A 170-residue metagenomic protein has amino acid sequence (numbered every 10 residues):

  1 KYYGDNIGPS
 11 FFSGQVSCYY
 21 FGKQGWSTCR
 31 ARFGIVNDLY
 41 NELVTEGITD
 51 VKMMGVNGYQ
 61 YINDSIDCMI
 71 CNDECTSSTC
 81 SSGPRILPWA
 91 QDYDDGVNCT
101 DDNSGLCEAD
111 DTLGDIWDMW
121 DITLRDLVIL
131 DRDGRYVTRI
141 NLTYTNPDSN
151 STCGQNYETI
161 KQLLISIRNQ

Functional and structural regions predicted by a protein language model:
K1-S17, E42: A short beta-strand-turn-helix
P9, R30-Y40, Y157-L164: Extracytoplasmic/secreted envelope proteins and their assembly/folding machinery, especially bacterial periplasmic
S13-C18, E46-M53, G83-L87, T123-R125 (+1 more regions): Loop/turn elements at helix/coil->beta-strand transitions in domains of secreted/extracellular proteins
V16, Y20-W26, G58: Aromatic-flanked redox-active Cys/Sec active sites in thiol-based oxidoreductases, especially the WC-centered
S27-R30, Y61-S65, V97-D101, L106-W117 (+2 more regions): Extracytoplasmic/secreted cell-surface and envelope-processing proteins
T28-G83, D95-C99: Structural microenvironment flanking redox-active thiols in thiol-disulfide oxidoreductases
I70-L124: Short, internal strand/loop/helix patches that form the active-site neighborhood or redox-interaction surface
I122-Q170: Thiol-/selenol-based redox modules, centered on thioredoxin-like and closely related oxidoreductase domains
